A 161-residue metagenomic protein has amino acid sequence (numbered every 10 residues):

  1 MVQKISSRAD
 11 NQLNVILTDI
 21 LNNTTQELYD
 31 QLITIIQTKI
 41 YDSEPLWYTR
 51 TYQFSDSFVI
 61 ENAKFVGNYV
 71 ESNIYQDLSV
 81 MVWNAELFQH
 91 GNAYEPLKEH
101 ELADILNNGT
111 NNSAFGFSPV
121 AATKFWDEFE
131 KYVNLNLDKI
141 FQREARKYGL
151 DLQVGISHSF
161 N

Functional and structural regions predicted by a protein language model:
M1-Y75, S79, Y94-N161: Short, Lys/Arg-rich flexible segments
S79-H90: Short, cysteine-centered beta-strand-loop-beta hairpins and adjacent loop/turn segments enriched in charged/polar
